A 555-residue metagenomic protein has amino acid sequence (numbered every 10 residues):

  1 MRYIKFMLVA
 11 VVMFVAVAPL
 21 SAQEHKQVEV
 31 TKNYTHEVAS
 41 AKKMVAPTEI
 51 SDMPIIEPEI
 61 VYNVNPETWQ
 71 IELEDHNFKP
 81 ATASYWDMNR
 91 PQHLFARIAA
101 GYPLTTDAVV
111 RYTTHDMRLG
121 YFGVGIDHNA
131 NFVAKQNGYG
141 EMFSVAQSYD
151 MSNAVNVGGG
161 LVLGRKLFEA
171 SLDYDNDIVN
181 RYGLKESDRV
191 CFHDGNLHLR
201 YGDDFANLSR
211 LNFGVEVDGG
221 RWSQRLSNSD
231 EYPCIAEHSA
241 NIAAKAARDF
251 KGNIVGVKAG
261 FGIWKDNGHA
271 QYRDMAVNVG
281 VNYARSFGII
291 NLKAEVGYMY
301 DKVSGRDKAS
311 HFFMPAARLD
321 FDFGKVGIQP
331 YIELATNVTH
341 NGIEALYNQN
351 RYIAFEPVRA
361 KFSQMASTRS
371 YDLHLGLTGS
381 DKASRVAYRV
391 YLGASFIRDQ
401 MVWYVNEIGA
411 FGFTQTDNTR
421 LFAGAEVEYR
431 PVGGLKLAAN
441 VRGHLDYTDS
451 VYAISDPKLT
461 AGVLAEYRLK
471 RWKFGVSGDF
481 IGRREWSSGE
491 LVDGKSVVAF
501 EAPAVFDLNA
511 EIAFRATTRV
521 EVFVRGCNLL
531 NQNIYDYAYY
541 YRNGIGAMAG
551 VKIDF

Functional and structural regions predicted by a protein language model:
L20-W86: N-terminal periplasmic/intermembrane-space "pro-region" immediately following the signal or transit peptide
P58-Y102, L119-H128, S209-V217, N253-V255: Transmembrane beta-strand segments of Gram-negative outer membrane beta-barrel proteins
F78-P80, D87-E141, Y149-V155, R165-L167 (+1 more regions): Outer-membrane beta-barrel translocator/receptor signature
P91, A96, S304-F555: Exposed, low-structure sequence patches enriched in small/polar residues
I98-A100, V124-A130, L161, A170-I178 (+9 more regions): Transmembrane beta-barrel strands of outer-membrane/channel proteins
V110-T114, V124, V157-L163, L197-D203 (+12 more regions): Residues on the lipid-exposed face of transmembrane beta-strands in outer-membrane beta-barrel proteins
D127-K135, D175-G183, D218-S229, G262-A270 (+6 more regions): Sequence/structural signature of outer-membrane beta-barrel proteins
N131-N156, F168-R210, E216-S239, G268: Flexible loop and strand-edge segments within Gram-negative outer membrane beta-barrel domains
